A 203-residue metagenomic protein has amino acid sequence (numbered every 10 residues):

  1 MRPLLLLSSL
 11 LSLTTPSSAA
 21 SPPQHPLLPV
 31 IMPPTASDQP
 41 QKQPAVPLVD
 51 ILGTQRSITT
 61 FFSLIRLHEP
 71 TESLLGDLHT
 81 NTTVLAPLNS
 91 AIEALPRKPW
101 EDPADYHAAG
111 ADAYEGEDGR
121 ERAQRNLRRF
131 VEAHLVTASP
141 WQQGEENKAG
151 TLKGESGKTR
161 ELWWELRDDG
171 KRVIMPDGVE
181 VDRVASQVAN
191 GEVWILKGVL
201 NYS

Functional and structural regions predicted by a protein language model:
R2-S203: Mature, structured domains of secreted/extracytosolic soluble proteins
